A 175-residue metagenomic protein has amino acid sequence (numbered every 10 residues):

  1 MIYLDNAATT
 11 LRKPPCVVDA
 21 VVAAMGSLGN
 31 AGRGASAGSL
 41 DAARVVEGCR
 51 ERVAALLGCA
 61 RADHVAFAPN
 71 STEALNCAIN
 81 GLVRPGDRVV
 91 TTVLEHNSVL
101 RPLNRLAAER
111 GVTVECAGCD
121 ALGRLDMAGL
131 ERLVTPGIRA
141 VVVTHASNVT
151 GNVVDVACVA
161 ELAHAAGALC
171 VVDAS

Functional and structural regions predicted by a protein language model:
M1-S175: Pyridoxal 5′-phosphate
